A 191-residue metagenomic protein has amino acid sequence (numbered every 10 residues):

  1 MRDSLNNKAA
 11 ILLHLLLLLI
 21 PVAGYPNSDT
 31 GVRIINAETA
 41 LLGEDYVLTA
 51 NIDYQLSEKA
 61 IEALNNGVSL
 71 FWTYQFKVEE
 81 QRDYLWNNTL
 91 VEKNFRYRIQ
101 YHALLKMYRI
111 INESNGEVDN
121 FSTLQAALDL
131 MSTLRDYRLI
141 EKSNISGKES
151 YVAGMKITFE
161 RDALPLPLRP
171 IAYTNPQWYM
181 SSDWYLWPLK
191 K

Functional and structural regions predicted by a protein language model:
M1-L13: Bacterial N-terminal signal peptides that target proteins for export
P21-A23: N-terminal signal peptide c-region/cleavage motif recognized by signal peptidases
P26-L70: N-terminal onset of structured domains
V32-E38, E58, N94-R96, D136-E141: Short structured motifs
T39-Y46, H102-L105, S143-V152: A short, structured loop/turn motif at beta-sheet edges
L48-I52, Y101-A103, R109, E113-G116 (+1 more regions): A beta-strand/beta-hairpin structural motif
A60-L124: Structured domain cores in non-transmembrane regions
L139-K191: Glycine-rich, aromatic-bearing surface loops/beta-hairpins
